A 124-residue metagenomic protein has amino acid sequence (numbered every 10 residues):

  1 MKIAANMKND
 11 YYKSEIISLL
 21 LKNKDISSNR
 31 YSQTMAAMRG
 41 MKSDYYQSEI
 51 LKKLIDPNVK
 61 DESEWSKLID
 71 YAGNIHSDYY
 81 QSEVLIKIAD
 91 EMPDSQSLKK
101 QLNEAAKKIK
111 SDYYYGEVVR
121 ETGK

Functional and structural regions predicted by a protein language model:
M1-K124: Non-catalytic all-alpha helical scaffold/repeat segments
